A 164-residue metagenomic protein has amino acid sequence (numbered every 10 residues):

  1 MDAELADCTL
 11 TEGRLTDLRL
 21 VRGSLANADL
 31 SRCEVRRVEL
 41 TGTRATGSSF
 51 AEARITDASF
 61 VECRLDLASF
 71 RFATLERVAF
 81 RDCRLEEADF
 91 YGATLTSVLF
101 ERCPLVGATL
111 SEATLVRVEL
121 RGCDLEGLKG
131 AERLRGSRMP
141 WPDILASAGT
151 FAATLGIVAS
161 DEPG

Functional and structural regions predicted by a protein language model:
M1-G164: Tandem repeat scaffolds
